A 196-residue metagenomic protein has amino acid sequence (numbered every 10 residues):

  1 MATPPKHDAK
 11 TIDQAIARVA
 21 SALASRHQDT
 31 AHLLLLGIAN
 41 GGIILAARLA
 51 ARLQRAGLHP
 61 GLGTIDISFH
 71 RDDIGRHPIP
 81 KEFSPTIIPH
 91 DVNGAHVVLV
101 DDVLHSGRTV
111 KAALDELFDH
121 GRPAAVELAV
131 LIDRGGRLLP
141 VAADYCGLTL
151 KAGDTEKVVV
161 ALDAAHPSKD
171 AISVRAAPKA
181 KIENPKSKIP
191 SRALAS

Functional and structural regions predicted by a protein language model:
M1-S196: PRPP-associated nucleotide enzymes
